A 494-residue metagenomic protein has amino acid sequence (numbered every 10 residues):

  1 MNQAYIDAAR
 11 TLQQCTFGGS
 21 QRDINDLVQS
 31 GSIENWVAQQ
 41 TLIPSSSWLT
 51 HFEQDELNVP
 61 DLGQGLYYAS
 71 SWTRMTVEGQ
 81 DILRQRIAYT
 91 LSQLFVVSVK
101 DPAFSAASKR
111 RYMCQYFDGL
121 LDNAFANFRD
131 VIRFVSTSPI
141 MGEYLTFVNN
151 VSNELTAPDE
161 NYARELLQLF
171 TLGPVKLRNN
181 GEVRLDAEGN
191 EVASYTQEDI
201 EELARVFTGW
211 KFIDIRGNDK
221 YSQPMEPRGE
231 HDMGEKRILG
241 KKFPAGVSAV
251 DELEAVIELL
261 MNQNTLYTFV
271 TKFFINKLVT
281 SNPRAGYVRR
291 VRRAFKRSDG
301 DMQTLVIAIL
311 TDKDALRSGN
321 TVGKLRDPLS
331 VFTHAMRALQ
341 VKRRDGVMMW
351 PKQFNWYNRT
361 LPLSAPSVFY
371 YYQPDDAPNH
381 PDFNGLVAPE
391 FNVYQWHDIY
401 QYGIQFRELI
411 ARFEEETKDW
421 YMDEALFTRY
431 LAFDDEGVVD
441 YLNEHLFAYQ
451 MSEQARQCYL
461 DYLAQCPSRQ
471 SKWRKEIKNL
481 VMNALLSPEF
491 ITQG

Functional and structural regions predicted by a protein language model:
M1-S46: N-terminal mature-domain "stem" immediately C-terminal to a signal peptide or N-terminal signal-anchor/transmembrane
N2-Q3, A9-T16, L57, F95 (+2 more regions): Flexible, low-complexity segments enriched for small/polar residues
I24-Q29, A38-I43, L49-E56, D61 (+3 more regions): Active-site substrate-binding loop specific to GH73 endo-beta-N-acetylglucosaminidase modules in bacterial autolysins
Y67-Y68, E78-R86: Amphipathic interfacial helices
S71-R74, Y162, W210, A365 (+2 more regions): Tryptophan-centered motif/residue detector
Q80, A193, W473: Aromatic-acidic/polar surface patches that form glycan- and anion
D81-R84, F95-D101: Short, contiguous, well-structured surface segments enriched in hydrophobic/aromatic residues
